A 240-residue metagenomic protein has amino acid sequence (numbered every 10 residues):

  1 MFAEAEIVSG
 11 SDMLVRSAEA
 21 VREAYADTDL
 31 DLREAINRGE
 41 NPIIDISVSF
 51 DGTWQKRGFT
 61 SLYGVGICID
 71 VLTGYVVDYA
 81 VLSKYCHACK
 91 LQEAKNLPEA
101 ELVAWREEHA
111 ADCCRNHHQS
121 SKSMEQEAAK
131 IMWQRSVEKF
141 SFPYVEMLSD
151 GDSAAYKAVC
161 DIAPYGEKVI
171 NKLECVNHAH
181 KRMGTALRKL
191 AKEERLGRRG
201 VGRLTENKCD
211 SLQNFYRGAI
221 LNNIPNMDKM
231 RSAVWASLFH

Functional and structural regions predicted by a protein language model:
M1-E146, S153-H240: RNase H-like nuclease fold core
